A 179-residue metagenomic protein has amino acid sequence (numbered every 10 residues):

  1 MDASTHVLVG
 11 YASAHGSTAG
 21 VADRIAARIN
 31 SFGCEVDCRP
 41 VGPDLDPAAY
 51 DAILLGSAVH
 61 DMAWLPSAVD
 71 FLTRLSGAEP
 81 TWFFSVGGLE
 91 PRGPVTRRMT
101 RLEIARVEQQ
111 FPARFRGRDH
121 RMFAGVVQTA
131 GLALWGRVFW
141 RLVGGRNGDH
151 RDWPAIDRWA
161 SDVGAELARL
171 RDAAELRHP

Functional and structural regions predicted by a protein language model:
D2-N30: N-terminal beta1-alpha1 ligand-phosphate binding loop
D2-S4, R28, F32-D37, A52-P179: FMN-binding flavodoxin-like domain, especially the glycine-rich phosphate-binding loop
C38-A48: Short acidic low-complexity segments
